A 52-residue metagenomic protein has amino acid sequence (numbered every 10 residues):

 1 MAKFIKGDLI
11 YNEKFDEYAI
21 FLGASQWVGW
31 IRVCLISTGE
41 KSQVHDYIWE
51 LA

Functional and structural regions predicted by a protein language model:
M1: Histidine- and aromatic-rich ligand-binding microenvironments
L9-A52: Basic/aromatic-rich interaction segments and small domains that mediate binding to polyanionic partners
